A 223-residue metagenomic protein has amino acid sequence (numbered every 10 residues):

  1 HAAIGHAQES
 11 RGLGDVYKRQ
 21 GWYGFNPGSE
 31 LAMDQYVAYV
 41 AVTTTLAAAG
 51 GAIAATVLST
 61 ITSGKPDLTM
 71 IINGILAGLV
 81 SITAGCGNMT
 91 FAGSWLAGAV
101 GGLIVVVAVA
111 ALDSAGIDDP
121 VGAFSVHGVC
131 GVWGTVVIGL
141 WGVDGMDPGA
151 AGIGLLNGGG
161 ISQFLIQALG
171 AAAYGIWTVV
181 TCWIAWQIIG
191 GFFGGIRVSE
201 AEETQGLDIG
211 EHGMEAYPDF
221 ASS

Functional and structural regions predicted by a protein language model:
H1-H6: Short, exposed "boundary/linker" segments that immediately precede the start of a downstream structural module
R11-S223: Glycine- and aromatic-enriched membrane alpha-helices
